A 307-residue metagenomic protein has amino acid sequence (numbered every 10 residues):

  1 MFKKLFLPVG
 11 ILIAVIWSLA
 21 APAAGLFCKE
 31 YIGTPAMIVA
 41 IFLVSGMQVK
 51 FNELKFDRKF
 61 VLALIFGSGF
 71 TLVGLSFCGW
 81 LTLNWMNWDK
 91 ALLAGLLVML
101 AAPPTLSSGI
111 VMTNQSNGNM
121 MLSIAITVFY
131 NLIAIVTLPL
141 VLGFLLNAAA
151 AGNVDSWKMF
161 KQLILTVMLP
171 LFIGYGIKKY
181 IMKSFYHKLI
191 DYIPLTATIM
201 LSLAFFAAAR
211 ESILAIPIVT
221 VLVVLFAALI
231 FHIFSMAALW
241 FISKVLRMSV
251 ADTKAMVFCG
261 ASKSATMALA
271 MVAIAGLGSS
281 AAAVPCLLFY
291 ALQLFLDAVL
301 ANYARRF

Functional and structural regions predicted by a protein language model:
M1-F307: Alpha-helical transmembrane segments of multi-pass small-molecule/ion transporters
